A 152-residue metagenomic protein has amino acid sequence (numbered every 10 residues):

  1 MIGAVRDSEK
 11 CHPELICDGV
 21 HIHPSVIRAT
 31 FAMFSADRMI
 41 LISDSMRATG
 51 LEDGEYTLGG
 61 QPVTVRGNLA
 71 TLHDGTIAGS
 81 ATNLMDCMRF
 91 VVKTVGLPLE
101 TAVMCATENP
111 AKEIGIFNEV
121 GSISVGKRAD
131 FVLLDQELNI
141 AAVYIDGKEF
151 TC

Functional and structural regions predicted by a protein language model:
M1-G19, V26-L134: His/Asp/Glu-enriched, well-ordered alpha-helical/loop segment that forms or immediately abuts the divalent-metal
H21-I22, I140: Glycine-rich nucleotide phosphate-binding loop and flanking beta-alpha elements of Rossmann-like dinucleotide-binding
N118, I140, F150-C152: Well-ordered secondary-structure scaffolds
E137-Y144: Short, Lys/Arg- and Gly-enriched loop/turn segments at beta-strand edges
